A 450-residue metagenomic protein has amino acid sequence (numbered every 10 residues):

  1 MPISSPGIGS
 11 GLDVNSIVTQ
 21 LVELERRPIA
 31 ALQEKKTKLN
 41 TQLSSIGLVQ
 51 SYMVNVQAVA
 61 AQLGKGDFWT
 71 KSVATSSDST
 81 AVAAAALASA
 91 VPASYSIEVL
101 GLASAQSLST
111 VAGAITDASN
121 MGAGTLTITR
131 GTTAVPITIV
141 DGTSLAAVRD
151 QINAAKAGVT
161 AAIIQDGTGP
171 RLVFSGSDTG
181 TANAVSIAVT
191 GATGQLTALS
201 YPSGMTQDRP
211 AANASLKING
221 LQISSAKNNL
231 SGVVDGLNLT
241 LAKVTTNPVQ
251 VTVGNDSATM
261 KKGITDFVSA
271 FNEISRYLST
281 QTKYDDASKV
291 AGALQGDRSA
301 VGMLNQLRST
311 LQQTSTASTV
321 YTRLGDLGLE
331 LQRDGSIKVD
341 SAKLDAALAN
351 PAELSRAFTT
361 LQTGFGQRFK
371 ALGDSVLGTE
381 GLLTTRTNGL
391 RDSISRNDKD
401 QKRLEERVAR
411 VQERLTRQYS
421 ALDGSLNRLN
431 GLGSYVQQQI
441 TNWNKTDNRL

Functional and structural regions predicted by a protein language model:
M1-T37, Q50, V54, A58-G169 (+4 more regions): Bacterial flagellar/type III secretion structural subunits and associated motility module proteins, recognized via
K35-S45, D285-G296: Conserved short loop/turn motifs at secondary-structure junctions
K36, L43, M53, Y419 (+1 more regions): Short amphipathic alpha-helical/adjacent loop interface patches that line ligand and macromolecule-binding sites
S45-L48, L429: Amphipathic, heptad-repeat-like alpha-helical segments
S279, D286, Q412-L426, N430-I440 (+1 more regions): Structured, hydrophobic secondary-structure cores that serve as assembly/anchoring elements
